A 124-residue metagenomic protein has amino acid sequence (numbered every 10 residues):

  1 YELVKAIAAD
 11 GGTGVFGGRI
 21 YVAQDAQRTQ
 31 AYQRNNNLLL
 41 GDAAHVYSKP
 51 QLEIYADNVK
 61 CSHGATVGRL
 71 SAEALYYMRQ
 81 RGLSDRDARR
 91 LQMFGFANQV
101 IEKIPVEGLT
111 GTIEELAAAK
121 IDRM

Functional and structural regions predicted by a protein language model:
Y1-M124: Active-site gating/interface segments in enzymes
